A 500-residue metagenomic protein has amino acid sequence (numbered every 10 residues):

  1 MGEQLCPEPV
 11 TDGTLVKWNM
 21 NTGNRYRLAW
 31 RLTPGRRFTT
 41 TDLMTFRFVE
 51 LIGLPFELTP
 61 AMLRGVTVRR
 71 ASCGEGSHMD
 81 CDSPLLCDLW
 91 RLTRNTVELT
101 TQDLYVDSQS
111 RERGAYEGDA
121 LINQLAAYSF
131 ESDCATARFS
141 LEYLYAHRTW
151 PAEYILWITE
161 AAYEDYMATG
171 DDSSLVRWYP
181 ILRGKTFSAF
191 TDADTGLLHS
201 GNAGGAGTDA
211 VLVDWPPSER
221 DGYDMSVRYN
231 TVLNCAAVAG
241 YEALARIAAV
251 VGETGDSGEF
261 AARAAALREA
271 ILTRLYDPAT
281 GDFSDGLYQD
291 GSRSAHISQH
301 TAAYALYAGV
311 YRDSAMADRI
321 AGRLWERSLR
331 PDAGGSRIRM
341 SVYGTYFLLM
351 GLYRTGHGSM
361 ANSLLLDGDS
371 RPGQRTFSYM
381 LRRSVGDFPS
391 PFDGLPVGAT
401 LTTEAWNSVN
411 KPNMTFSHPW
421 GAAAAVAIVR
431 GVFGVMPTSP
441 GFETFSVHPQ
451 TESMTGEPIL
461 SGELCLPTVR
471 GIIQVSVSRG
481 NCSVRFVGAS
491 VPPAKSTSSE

Functional and structural regions predicted by a protein language model:
M1-D103, D107, D119, D133-L141 (+3 more regions): Extracellular/oxidizing-compartment recognition motifs
L15-Y26, W30, A146-W157, F190-R263 (+1 more regions): The feature captures the catalytic groove of carbohydrate-active enzymes
T39, M79-S83, R113, A126-F130 (+11 more regions): Hydrophobic alpha-helical scaffolding
L54, I122-E131, I158-S174, A236-T254 (+3 more regions): Well-ordered alpha-helical scaffold segments within catalytic/enzyme domains
R94-L104, E131-P151, W178-L197, R263-D282 (+2 more regions): Long, well-ordered core segments of solenoidal/helical folds
Q102-L125, S129-L144, D172-S173, W178 (+6 more regions): Catalytic-domain carbohydrate-binding cleft regions of carbohydrate-active enzymes
S110-G114, G118-I122, E160-A161, D165-T169 (+6 more regions): Carbohydrate-binding/catalytic loop surfaces
E269, S359-E500: Non-catalytic C-terminal accessory modules of carbohydrate-active enzymes
